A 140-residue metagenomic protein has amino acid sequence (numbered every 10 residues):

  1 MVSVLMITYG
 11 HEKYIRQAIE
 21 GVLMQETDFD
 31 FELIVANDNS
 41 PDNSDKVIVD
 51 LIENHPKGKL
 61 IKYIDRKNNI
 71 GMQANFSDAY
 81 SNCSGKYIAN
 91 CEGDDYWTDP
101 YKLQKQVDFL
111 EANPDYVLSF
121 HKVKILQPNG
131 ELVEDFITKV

Functional and structural regions predicted by a protein language model:
M1-V140: Nucleotide-sugar donor-binding/catalytic module of glycosyltransferases that assemble extracellular/cell-envelope
